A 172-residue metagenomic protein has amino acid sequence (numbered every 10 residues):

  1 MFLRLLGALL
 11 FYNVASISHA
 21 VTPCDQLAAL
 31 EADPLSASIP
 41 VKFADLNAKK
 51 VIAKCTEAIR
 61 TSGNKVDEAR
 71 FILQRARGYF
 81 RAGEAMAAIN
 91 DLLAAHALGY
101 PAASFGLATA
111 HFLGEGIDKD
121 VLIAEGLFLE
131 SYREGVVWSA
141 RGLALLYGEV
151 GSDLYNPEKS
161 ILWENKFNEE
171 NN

Functional and structural regions predicted by a protein language model:
S16-I59: N-terminal leader/linker segments that initiate helical-solenoid repeat arrays
P23, L27, G148-N172: Terminal, low-structured helical/coil segments at or just beyond the last alpha-helical repeat
T61-G63, D67, L98-P101, L113-E115 (+3 more regions): Short helix-capping/linker turns of helical repeat alpha-solenoids
I72-F80, S104-L113, G142-V150: Hydrophobic face of amphipathic alpha-helices that form TPR/SEL1-like repeat modules and related alpha-solenoid
